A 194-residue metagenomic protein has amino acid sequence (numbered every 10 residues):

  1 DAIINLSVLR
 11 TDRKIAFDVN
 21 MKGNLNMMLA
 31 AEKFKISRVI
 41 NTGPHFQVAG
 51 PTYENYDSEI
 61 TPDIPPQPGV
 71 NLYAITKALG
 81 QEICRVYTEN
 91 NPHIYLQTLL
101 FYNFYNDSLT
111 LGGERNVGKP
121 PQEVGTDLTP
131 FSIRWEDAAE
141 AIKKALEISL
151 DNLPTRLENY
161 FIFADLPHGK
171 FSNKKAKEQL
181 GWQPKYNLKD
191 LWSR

Functional and structural regions predicted by a protein language model:
D1-N20: NAD(P)H-binding glycine-rich loop region in Rossmannoid oxidoreductase-like domains and their noncatalytic homologs
D18, T52-N91: Catalytic helix-loop patch of NAD(P)-dependent Rossmann-fold dehydrogenases
M21-M27, I36, T76-C84, A138: Conserved catalytic Lys-bearing alpha helix of Rossmann-like short-chain dehydrogenase/reductases
N26-V70: Conserved Rossmann-fold NAD(P)-dependent oxidoreductase catalytic core, especially the SDR/UDP-sugar
Q81-D107: Conserved beta-loop-beta element that borders a ligand/cofactor-binding pocket
F104-Q122, S132-R156: Alpha-helical substrate-binding/gating segment
L157-Q183: Conserved C-terminal active-site "lid" loop/helix of NAD(P)H-dependent oxidoreductases that clamps the redox cofactor
L188-R194: Amphipathic terminal alpha-helices
